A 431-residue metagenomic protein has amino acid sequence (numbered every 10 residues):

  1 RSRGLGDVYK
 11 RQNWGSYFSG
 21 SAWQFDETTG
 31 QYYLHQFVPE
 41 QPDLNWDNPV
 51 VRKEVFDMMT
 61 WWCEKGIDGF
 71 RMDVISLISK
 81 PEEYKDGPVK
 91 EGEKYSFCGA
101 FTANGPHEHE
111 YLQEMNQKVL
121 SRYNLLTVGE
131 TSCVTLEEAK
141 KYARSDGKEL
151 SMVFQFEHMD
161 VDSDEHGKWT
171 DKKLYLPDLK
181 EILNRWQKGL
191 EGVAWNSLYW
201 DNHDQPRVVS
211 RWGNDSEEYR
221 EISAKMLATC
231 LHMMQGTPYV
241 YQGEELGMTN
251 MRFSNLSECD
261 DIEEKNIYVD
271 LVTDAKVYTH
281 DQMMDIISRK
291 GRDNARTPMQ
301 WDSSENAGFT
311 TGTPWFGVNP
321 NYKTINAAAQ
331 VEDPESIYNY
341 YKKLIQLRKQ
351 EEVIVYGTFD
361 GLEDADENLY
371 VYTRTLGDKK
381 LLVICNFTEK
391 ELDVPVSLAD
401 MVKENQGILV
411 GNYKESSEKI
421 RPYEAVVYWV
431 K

Functional and structural regions predicted by a protein language model:
R3-K431: Active-site and adjacent substrate-binding regions of carbohydrate-active enzymes
